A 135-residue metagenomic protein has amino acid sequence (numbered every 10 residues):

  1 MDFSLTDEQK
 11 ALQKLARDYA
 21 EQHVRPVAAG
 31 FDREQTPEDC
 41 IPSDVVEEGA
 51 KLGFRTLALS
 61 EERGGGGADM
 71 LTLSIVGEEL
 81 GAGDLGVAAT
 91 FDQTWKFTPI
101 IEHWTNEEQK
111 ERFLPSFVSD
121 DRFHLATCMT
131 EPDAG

Functional and structural regions predicted by a protein language model:
M1-A11: Intrinsic disorder at enzyme termini
A11-Q22: A non-catalytic, amphipathic alpha-helix used as a structural packing/dimerization or gating element in enzyme scaffolds
R25-G135: Glycine-rich flavin
